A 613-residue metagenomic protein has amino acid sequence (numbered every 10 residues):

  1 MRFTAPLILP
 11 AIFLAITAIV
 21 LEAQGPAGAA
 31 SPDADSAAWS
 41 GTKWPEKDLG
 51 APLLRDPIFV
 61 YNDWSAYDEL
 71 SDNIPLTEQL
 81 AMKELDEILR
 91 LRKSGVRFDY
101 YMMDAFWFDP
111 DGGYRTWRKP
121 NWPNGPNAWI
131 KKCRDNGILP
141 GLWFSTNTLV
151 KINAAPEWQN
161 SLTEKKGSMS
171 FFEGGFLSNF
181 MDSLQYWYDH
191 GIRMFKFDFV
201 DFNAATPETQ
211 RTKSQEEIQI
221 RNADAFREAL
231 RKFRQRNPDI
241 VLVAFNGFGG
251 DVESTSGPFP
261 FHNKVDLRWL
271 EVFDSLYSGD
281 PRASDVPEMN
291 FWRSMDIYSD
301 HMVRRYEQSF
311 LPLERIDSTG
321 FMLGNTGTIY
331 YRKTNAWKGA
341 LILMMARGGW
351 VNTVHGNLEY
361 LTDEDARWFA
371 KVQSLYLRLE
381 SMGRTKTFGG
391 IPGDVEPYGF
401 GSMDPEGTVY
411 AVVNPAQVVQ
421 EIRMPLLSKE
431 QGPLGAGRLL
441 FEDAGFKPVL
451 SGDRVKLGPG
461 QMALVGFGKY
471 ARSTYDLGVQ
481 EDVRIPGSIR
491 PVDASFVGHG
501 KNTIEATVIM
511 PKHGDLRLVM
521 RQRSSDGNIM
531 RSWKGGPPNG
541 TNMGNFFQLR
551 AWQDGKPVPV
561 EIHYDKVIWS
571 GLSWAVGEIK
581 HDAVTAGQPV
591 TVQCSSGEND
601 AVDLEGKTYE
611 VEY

Functional and structural regions predicted by a protein language model:
M1, I19-A29: Basic/polar N-terminal segments that are highly enriched at the extreme N-terminus, encompassing both cleavable
M1-L9: Bacterial N-terminal signal peptides that target proteins for export
I8-E22: Bacterial N-terminal signal peptides
G25-K151, T328, W350-G393, S402-T408 (+4 more regions): Conserved structural scaffold segments of CAZyme catalytic domains across common CAZy folds
A30, N62, F226-P448, G452-V465: Active-site-proximal substrate-binding groove within the catalytic cores of carbohydrate-active enzymes
L76-K93, G174-Y188, W337-K338: Short, acidic/polar
R97-T319: Aromatic- and carboxylate-enriched substrate-binding clefts and catalytic-loop regions of carbohydrate-active enzymes
T385-E396, P405-G407, V412-Y613: C-terminal beta-sandwich/jelly-roll accessory domains of carbohydrate-active enzymes
